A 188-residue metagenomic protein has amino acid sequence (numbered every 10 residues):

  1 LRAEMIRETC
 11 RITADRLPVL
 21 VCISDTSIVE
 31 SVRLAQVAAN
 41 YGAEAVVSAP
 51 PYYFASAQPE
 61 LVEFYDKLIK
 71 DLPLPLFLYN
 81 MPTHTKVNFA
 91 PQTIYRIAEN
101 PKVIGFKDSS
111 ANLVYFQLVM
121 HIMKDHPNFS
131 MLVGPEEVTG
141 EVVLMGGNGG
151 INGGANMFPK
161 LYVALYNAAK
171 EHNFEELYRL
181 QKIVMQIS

Functional and structural regions predicted by a protein language model:
L1-K86: Active-site beta->alpha loop and helix N-cap motifs at the rims of alpha/beta catalytic domains
K70-D71, H84-S188: Catalytic alpha/beta core domains of metabolic enzymes, predominantly
